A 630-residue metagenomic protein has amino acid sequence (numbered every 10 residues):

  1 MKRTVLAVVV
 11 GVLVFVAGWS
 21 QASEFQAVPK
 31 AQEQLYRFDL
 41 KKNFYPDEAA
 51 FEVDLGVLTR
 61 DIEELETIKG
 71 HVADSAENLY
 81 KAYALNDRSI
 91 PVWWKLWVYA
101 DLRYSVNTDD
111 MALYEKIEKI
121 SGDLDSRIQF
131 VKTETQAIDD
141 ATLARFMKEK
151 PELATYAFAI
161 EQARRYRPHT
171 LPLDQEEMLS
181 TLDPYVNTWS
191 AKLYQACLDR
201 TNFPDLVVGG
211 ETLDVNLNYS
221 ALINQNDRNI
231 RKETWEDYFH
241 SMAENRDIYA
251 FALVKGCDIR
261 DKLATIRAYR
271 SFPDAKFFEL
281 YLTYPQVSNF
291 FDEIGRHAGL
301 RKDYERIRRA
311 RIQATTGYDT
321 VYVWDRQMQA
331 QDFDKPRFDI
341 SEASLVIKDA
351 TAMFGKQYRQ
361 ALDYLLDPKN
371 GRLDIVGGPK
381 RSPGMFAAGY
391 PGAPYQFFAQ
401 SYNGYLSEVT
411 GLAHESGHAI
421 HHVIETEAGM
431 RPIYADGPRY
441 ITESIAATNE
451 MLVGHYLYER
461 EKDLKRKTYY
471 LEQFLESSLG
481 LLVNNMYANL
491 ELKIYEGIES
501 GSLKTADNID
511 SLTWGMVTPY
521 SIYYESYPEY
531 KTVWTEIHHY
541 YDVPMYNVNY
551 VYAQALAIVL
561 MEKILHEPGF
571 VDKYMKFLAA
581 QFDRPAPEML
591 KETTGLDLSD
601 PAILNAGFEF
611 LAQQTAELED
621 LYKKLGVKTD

Functional and structural regions predicted by a protein language model:
M1-T4: Positively charged n-region of N-terminal signal peptides that target proteins for export
A7-A17: Bacterial N-terminal signal peptides
Q21-F333, S344-V346, V517, R584 (+1 more regions): A well-structured
Q32-Q34, E134-I138, E161-T170, Y281 (+8 more regions): C-terminal, non-catalytic "cap/extension" segments appended to globular domains
L40, I223-Y238, A275-F290, D325-P336 (+5 more regions): Glycine- and acidic
V207-D227, P336-A413, G417-H422: Active-site-adjacent "gating/activation" loops or surface patches in catalytic cores
T315-R359, F474, S478-G480, N485 (+1 more regions): Long, K/E/R/D-enriched contiguous segments that form extended
E425, D436-K465, Q473-F474, L479 (+1 more regions): Post-HExxH zinc-binding segment in Zn-dependent metallohydrolases
